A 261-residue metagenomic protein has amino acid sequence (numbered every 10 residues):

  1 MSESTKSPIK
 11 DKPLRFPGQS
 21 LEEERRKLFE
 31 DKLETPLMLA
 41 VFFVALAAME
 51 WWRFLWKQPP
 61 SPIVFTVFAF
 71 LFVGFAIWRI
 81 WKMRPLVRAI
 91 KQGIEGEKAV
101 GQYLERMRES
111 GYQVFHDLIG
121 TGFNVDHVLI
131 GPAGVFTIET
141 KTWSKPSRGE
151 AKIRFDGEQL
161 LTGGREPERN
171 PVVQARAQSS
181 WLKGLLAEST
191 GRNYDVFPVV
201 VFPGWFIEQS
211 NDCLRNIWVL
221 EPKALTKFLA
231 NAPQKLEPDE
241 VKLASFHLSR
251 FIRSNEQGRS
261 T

Functional and structural regions predicted by a protein language model:
M1-F123, G131, V135, S144-P146 (+1 more regions): Surface-exposed interaction regions that form or flank ligand-binding interfaces
D126: Phosphate-centric recognition/catalysis
K141: Activation of the activation-loop gatekeeper triad in protein kinase-fold domains
S147-G157: Short, flexible, mixed-charge acidic loops at enzyme active sites
